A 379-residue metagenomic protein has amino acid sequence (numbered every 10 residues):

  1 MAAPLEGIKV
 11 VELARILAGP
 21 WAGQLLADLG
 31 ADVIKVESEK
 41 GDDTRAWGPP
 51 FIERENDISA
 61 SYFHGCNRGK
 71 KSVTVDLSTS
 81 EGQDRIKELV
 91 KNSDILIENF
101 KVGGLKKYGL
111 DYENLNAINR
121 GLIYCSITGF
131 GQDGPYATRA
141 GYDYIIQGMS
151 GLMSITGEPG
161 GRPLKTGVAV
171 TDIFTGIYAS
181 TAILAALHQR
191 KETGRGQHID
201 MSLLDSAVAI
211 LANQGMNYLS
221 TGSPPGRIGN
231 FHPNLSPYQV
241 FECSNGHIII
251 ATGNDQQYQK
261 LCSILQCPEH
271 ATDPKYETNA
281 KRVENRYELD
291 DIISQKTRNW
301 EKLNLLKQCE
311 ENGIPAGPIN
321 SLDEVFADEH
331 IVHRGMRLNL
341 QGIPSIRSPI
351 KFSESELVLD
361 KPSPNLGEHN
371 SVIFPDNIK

Functional and structural regions predicted by a protein language model:
M1-E192, L340, N365, H369-K379: N-terminal helix-loop segment corresponding to the beta1-alpha1 unit of nucleotide/adenylate-binding folds
M1-K9, G226, E242, N320-K379: Terminal low-complexity tails and localization/encapsulation signals of metabolic enzymes
V33, E310-E324, K379: Short, well-structured beta-strand/strand-turn elements
K40, F130-G131, L203-V208, N245-H247 (+2 more regions): Glycine-rich beta-alpha junction loops
Q132, G160-V168, K191-A207, G226-P233 (+2 more regions): Conserved Rossmann-fold dehydrogenase catalytic segment
R162-V170, E242-N245, S355-V358: Flexible glycine/proline-enriched surface loops and loop-helix/loop-strand junctions
G176-G196, A209-T221, C262-E269: Oxidoreductase and adenylate-handling cofactor-binding alpha/beta cores
F231, S236-N312, A316: Aromatic-enriched alpha-helical interface/lid elements that frame and gate functional surfaces
